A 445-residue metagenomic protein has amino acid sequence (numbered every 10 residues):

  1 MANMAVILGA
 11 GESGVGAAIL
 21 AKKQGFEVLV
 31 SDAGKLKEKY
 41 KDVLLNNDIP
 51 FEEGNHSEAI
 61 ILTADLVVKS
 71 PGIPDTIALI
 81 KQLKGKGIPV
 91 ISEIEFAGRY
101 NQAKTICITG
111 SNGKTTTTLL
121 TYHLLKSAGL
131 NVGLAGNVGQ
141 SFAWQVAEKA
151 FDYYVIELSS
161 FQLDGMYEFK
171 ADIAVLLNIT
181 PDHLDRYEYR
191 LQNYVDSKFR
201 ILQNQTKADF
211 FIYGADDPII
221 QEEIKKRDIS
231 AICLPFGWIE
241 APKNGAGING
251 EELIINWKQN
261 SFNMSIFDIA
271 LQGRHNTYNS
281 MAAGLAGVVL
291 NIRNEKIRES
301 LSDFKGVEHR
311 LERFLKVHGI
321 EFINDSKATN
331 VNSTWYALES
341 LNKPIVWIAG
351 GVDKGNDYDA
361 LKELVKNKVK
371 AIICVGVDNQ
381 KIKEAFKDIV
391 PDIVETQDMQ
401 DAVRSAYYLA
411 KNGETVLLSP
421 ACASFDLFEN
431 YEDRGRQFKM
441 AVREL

Functional and structural regions predicted by a protein language model:
M1-S92, F96, Q272, E384: N-terminal leader/targeting and accessory segments in enzymes
N3-M4, G16-Q24, M264-K370: Nucleotide phosphate-binding/pyrophosphate-handling subdomain across enzymes that bind or process nucleotide phosphates
M4, K22-K23, E58-L62, P71-A215 (+4 more regions): Phosphate-binding loop of NTP-binding sites
G11, G34-L36, V138, D216-D217 (+2 more regions): Residues in the short beta-alpha loop(s) of Rossmann-like NAD(P)-binding domains
E12, P74, N112-T116, T277 (+2 more regions): Residue-level detector of alpha-helix initiation sites
E27-A33, F211-A215, I348-A349, K368-V377: Short internal beta-strands
Y40-D42, D359-E414: C-terminal helical cap/extension that packs against the catalytic core of soluble nucleotide-cofactor enzymes
G54-N55, I91-E95, D228-I248, S300-S302 (+2 more regions): Beta-strand->loop->alpha-helix junctions that form or flank phosphate-binding loops in nucleotide-handling enzymes
